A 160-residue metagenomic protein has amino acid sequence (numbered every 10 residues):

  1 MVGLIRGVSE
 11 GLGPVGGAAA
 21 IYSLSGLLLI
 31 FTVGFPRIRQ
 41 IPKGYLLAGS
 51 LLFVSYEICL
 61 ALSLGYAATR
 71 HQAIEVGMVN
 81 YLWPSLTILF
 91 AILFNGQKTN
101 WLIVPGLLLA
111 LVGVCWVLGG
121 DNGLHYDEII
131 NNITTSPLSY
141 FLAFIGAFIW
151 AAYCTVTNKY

Functional and structural regions predicted by a protein language model:
M1-L4, G34-N80, W116: Specific transmembrane alpha-helical segments of multi-pass solute transporters/efflux pumps, especially DMT/EamA
M1-S25, T69-E75, A152-Y160: Juxtamembrane helix-loop-helix junctions in multi-pass membrane proteins
G3, S25-I30, T87-L93, H125-Y160: Transmembrane alpha-helical segments that form core, pore/gating elements of small-molecule transporters/exporters
E10-A19, I38-G44, G119-I149: Juxtamembrane helix-entry segments on the extracytoplasmic side of multipass membrane proteins
G16-L27, G65-G96: Specific alpha-helical transmembrane segments that line the substrate/conduction pathway and gating interfaces
A20-L24, L47, L51, L82 (+3 more regions): Hydrophobic residues within alpha-helical transmembrane segments of multi-pass solute transporters/permease subunits
L24-T32, C59, L86-F90, L109-W116: Transmembrane-helix signature of multi-pass solute transporters
L29, A48, T99-N122, E128: Hydrophobic transmembrane alpha-helices of multi-pass small-molecule transport proteins
